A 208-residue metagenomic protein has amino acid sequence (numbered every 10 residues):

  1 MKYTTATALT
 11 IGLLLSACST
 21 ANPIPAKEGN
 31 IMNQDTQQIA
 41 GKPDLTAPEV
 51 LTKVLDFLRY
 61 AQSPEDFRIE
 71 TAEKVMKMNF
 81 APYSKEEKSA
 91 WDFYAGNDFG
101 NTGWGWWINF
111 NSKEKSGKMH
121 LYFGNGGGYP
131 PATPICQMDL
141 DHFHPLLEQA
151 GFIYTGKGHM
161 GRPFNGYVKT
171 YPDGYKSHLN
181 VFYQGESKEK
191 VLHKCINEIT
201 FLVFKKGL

Functional and structural regions predicted by a protein language model:
K2-A8: Sec-dependent signal peptide recognition, specifically the positively charged N-region followed immediately by
S16-A17: C-terminal motif of bacterial Sec signal peptides marking the signal peptidase cleavage site
A21-E114: N-terminal leader/targeting segments
E70-A81, Y154-H159, N180, K190 (+1 more regions): Bimodal feature
T102-Y167: Long, charged/polar, surface-exposed segments that mediate recognition or autoinhibition
R162-L208: Glycine-rich, aromatic-bearing surface loops/beta-hairpins
